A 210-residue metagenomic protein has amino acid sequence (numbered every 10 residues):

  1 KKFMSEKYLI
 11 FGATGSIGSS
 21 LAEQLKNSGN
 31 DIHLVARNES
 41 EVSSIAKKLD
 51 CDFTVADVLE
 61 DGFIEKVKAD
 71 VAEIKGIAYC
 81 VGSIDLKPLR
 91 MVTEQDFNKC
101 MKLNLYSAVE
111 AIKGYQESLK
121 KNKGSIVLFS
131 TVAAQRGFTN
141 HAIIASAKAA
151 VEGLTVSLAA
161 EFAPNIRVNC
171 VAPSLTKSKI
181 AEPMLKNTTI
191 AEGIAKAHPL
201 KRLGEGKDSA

Functional and structural regions predicted by a protein language model:
T14, A22: N-terminal Rossmann NAD(P)H-binding glycine-rich loop of SDR-like oxidoreductase domains
P88-L89, T93-K99, I194: Substrate-binding pocket helix/loop in short-chain dehydrogenase/reductase
I112, A147: Active-site helix of classical SDR
E117, A159-P164: Alpha-helical segment proximal to the catalytic Tyr-Lys
T131: Residue(s) in the substrate-gating loop at a strand-loop-helix junction that position the organic substrate next
E152, F162-T176: Conserved Rossmann-fold SDR core element
H198-S209: A conserved structural motif in NAD(P)-dependent oxidoreductases
